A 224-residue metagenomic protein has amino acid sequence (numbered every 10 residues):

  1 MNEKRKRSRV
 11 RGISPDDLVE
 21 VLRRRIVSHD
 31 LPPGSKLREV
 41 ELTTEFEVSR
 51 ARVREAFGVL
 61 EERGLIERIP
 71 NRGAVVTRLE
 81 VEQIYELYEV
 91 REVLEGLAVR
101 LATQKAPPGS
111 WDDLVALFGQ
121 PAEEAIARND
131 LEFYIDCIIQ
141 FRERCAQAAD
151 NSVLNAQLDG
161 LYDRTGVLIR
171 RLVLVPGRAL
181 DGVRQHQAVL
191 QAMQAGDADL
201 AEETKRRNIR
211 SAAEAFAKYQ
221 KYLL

Functional and structural regions predicted by a protein language model:
M1-Q104, A213-L224: Short linear motifs at protein or domain termini
I13, D112, A179-L180: Short helix-capping and inter-helix turn/linker motifs at the boundaries of alpha-helical repeat units
D17, E41, Q83, F133 (+2 more regions): An acidic, carboxylate-rich microenvironment
V27, R54, E61, A146 (+2 more regions): Short, surface-exposed helix/turn micro-motifs that flank interaction/cofactor sites
E62, I66-E67, L161-D163, G177-L180: Mobile beta-alpha loop/short-helix "lid" or hinge segments that flank ligand
L87, P108-R171, V183-A192, L200-S211: Conserved amphipathic alpha-helical segments that form helical-bundle/coiled-coil interaction surfaces
A102-A106, A149-V153, I169-P176, F216 (+1 more regions): Long, hydrophobic, amphipathic alpha-helical segments used as structural scaffolds
